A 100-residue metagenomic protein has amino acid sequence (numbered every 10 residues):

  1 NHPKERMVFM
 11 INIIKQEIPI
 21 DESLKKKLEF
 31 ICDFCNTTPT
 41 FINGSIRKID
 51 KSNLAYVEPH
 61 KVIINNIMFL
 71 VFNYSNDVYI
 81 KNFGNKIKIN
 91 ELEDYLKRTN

Functional and structural regions predicted by a protein language model:
N1, N43-G44, P59, R98-N100: N-terminal low-hydrophobic presequence detector
H2, M7-V8: N-terminal amphipathic/hydrophobic targeting modules at extreme N-termini, encompassing cleavable Sec/SRP-type signal
H2, S23, N43-R47, D77 (+1 more regions): General helical secondary-structure elements
I11-L28, G84-N100: Mixed-charge, Lys/Arg-enriched low-complexity segments
C32-I87: Acidic, low-complexity, intrinsically disordered interaction modules
